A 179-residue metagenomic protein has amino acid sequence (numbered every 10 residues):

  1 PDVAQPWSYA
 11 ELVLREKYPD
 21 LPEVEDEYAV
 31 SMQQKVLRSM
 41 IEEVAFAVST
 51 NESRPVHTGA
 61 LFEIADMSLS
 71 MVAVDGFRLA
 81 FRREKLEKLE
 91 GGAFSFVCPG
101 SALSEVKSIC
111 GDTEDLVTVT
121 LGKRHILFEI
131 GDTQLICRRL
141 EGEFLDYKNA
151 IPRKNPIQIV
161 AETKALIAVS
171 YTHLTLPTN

Functional and structural regions predicted by a protein language model:
P1-L174: Structural preference for solvent-exposed beta-strand-turn elements and adjacent flexible terminal/loop segments within
T175-N179: A short, hydrophobic C-terminal helix/tail in secreted or cell-surface proteins
